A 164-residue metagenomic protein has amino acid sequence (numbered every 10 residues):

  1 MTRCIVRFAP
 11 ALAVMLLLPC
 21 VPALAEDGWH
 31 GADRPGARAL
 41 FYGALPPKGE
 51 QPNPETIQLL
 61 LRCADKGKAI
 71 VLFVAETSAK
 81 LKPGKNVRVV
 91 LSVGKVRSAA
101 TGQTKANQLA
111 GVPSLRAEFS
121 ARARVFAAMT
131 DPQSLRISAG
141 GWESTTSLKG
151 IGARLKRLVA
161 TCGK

Functional and structural regions predicted by a protein language model:
M1-V6: N-terminal secretory signal peptides that target proteins for export/translocation
A9-P19: Bacterial N-terminal signal peptides
L16, L59-L61, L158: Secretory pathway export signals and precursors
L24-K85: An ectodomain-focused feature that recognizes extracytoplasmic/extracellular
C63-G67, V93-K95, A121: Beta-strand elements of well-folded, non-transmembrane domains
K85-A99: Extended low-complexity, serine/threonine- and proline-enriched intrinsically disordered segments
K95-K164: Internal interaction segment
